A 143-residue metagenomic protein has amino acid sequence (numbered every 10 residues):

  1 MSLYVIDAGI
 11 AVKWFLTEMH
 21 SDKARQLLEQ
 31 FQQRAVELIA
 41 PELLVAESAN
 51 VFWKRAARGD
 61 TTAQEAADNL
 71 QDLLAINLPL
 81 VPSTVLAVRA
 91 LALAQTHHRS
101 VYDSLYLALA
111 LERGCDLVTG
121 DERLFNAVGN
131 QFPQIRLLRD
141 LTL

Functional and structural regions predicted by a protein language model:
M1-L3, L107-L143: Acidic, PIN/NYN-like endoribonuclease modules and their adjacent C-terminal/linker elements
M1-L43, R55-Q64, D68: Short, well-structured N-terminal submotif of metal-dependent ribonuclease cores
I10-A11, E47-F52, N69-D72, R89: A general alpha-helix detector
K23, E47, R89, N126-A127: Phosphate- and divalent-cation-binding pockets in alpha/beta enzyme and binding domains that engage nucleotide-derived
R34-A35, I76, R113, Q131: Structured helix-beta-strand junction loops
L43-A46, L105: Aromatic- and histidine-enriched alpha-helix N-cap/loop-to-helix transition segments that scaffold the rims
N50-K54, L111-E112: Short glycine/serine- and small hydrophobic-enriched flexible loop segments
A75-G120: Active-site neighborhoods of divalent-metal-dependent phosphate/nucleic-acid chemistry enzymes
